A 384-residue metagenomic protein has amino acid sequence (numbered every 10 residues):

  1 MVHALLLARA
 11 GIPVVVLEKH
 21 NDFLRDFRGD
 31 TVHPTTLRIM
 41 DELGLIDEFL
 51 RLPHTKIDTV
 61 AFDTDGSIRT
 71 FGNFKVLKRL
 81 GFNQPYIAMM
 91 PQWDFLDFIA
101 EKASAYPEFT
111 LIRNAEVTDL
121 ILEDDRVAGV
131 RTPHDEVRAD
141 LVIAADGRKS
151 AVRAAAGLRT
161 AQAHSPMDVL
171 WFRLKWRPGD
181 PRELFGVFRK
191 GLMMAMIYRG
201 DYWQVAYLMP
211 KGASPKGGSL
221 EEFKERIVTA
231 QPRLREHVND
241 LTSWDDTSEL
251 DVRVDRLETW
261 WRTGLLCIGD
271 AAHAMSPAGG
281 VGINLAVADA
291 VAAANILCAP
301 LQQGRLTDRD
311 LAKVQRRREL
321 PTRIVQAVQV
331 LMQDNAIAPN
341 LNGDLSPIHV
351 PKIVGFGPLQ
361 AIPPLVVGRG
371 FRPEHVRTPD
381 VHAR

Functional and structural regions predicted by a protein language model:
L6-R28: Glycine-rich FAD pyrophosphate-binding loop
V16-L17, A144, V187, I268: Generic enzyme active-site microenvironment
H33-K102: Active-site-adjacent segment of FAD-dependent monooxygenases/related oxidoreductases
A103-V117: A conserved beta-strand/loop element that lines the FAD pocket in flavoprotein oxidoreductases
A115, D125-V252, R256-L257, W261: Conserved FAD-binding catalytic core of PHBH/FMO-like flavoproteins
M193, V254-L257, A272-N284, L320: Glycine-rich phosphate/pyrophosphate-binding beta-alpha loops
D251-C267, R323, L341: FAD-binding beta-loop-beta segment adjacent to the flavin cofactor pocket
N295-R384: C-terminal helical "tail/cap" subdomain of flavin- and related membrane-associated enzymes
